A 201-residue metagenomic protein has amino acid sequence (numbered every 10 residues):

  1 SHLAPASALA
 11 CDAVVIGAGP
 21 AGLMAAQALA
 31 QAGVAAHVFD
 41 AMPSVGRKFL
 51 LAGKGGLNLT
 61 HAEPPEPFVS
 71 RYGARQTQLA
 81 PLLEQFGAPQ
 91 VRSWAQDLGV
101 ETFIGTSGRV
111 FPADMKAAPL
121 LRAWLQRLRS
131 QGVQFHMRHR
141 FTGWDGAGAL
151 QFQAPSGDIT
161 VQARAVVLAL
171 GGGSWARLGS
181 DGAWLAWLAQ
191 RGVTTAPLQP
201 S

Functional and structural regions predicted by a protein language model:
P5-A21, H37: Beta1/beta-strand and adjacent pyrophosphate-binding region of the FAD-binding site in flavoprotein oxidoreductases
A13, V34-H37, T102, V166 (+1 more regions): Hydrophobic anchor at the start of a short beta-strand that flanks the dinucleotide cofactor-binding loop
V14, A30-K54: Glycine-rich FAD pyrophosphate-binding loop
A18-A21, A25-A30: Small-residue (primarily alanine) positions within well-ordered alpha-helices, especially packing/interaction faces
A32-V34, L98, Q131, R191: Conserved dinucleotide-binding and phosphotransfer motif residues
L51, A118-P119, A123-S201: Predominantly flavin-linked oxidoreductase catalytic cores and closely associated redox partners
G56-I104: Glycine-rich active-site loop/strand segments that organize a redox cofactor
L79-P89, T106-Q126, W175-A183: Short beta-strand to alpha-helix junction loop
